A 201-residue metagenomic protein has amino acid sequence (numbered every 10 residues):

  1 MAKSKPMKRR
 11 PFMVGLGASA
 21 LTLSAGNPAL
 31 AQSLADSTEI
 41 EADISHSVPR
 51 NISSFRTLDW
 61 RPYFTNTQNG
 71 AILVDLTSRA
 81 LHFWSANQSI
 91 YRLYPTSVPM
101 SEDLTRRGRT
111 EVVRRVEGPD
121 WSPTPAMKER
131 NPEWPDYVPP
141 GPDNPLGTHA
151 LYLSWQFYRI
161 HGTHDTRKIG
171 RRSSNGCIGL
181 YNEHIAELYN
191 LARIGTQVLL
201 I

Functional and structural regions predicted by a protein language model:
A2-A20: N-terminal secretory signal peptides and thylakoid transit peptides that target proteins across membranes
A2-S4, I72, G176: Short N-terminal micro-motifs specific to bacterial/archaeal maturation and metal-cluster initiation sites
S19-A20, Q88, P119, H184: Generic hydrophobic alpha-helical segments
L21-G26: Hydrophobic h-region of N-terminal signal peptides that target proteins for export in Gram-negative bacteria
N27-A31: Sec/Tat signal peptide C-region and signal peptidase I cleavage site
L34-P125, P140-P142, H149: Cell wall/extracellular polymer interaction/catalysis modules
T67, M100-D103, R107-G108, D120-I201: Exported/periplasmic cell-wall-interacting domains
